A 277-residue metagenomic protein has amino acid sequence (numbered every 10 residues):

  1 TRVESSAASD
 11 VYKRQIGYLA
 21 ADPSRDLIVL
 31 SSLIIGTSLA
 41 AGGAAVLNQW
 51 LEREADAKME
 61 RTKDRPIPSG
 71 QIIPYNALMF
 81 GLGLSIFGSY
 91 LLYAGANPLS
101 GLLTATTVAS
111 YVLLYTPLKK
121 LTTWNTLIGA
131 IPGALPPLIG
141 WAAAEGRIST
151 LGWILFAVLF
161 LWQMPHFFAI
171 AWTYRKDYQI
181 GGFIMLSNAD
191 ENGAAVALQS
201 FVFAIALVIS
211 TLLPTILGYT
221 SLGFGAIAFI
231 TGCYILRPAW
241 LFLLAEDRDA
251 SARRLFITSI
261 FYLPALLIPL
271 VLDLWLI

Functional and structural regions predicted by a protein language model:
T1-A8, Y12: Single conserved hydrophobic/aromatic residue that forms the stacking wall/gate of nucleotide- or nucleobase-binding
K13-Q15, P66, I128-A144, A195 (+1 more regions): Small-residue-rich segments of transmembrane alpha-helices in multi-pass membrane proteins, especially helix faces
K13-R53, R61, S85, L102-L113 (+1 more regions): Membrane-embedded alpha-helical segments that form the functional core of polytopic membrane enzymes, especially those
Y18-L33, S89-L102, P137-L159, S210-G223 (+1 more regions): Helix-coil boundary and interhelical linker segments in multi-pass alpha-helical membrane proteins
L39-V46, A109-P117, V158-R175, V208 (+1 more regions): Transmembrane alpha-helical segments that form the membrane-embedded catalytic/substrate-channel core of multi-pass
R53, R61-G101, E191-T215: Multi-pass membrane catalytic core of lipid/isoprenoid biosynthesis enzymes
P74-A144: Intramembrane alpha-helical segments
R237-A265: Interfacial loop-to-transmembrane junctions
